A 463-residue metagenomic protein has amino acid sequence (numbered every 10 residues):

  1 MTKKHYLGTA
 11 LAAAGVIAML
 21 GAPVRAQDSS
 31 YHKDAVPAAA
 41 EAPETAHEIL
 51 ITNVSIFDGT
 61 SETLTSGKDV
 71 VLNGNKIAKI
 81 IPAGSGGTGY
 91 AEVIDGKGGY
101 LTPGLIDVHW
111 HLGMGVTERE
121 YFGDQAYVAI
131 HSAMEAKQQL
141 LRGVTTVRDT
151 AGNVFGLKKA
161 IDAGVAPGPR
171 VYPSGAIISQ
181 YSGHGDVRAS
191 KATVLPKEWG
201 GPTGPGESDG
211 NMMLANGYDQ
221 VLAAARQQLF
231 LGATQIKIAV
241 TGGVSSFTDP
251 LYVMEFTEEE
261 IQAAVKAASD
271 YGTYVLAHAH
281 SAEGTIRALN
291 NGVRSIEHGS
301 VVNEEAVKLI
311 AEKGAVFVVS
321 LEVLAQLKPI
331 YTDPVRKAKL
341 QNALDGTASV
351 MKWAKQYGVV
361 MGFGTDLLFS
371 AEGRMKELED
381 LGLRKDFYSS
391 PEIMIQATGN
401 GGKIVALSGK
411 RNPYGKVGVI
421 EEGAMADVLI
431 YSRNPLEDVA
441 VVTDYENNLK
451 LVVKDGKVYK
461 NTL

Functional and structural regions predicted by a protein language model:
T2-R25: Gram-negative bacterial Sec-dependent N-terminal signal peptides
K33-V36, E41-T45, I56, S61-T102: Histidine-rich, glycine-flanked metal-binding segment
V54, N412, K416-L463: C-terminal cap of metal-dependent C-N hydrolases
G99-A163, Y181-V194, E259, N291: Metal-associated gating/positioning segment near the N- to mid-region
V116-E120, K159, G185, T248 (+6 more regions): Histidine/acidic-residue-rich catalytic or RNA/ligand-binding cores of hydrolases and nuclease-related proteins
Q125, S174, Y181, A239-S349 (+4 more regions): Active-site core of metal-dependent hydrolases
D162-R287: Histidine/acidic-residue-rich, glycine-tolerant segments that coordinate divalent metal ions
D270, D345-N434: His/Asp/Glu-enriched, well-ordered alpha-helical/loop segment that forms or immediately abuts the divalent-metal
